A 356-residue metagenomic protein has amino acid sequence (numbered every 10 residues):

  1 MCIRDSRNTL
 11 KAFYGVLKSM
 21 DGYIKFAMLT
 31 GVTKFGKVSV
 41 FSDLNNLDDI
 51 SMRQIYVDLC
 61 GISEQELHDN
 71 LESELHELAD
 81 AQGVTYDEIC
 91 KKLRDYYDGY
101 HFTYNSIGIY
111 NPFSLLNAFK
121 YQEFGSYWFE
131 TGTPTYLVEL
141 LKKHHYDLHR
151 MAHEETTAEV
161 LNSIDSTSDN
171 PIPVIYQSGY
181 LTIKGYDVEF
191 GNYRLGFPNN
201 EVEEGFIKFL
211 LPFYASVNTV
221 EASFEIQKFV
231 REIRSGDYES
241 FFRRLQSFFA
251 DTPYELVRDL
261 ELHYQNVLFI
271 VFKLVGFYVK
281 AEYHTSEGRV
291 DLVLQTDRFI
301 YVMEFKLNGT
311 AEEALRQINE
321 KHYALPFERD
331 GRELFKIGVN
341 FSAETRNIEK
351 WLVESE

Functional and structural regions predicted by a protein language model:
M1-I3: Short, small-residue-biased leader/transition segments that mark boundaries at the very start of proteins
S6-L10, A314-I318: Amphipathic alpha-helical segments in well-structured domains
K11-A12, K25-V32: Structural recognition of the conserved hydrophobic beta-strand(s) that form the central parallel beta-sheet of P-loop
L17-Y23, Q295, R329: Conserved catalytic network of the ASCE P-loop NTPase/AAA+ motor domain
M28, D48, Y301-M303, F335-V339: Hydrophobic/aromatic beta-strand patches that form the interior of the parallel beta-sheet core in alpha/beta enzyme
G36-S42, I50-N117: Amphipathic alpha-helical segments of the small helical/lid subdomains adjacent to P-loop NTPase cores
L47, G108-E313, E320-H322, R346-E356: Extended alpha-helical interface modules used as scaffolds for assembling large macromolecular complexes
P326, D330-E356: Domain-level recognition of nuclease-like catalytic cores that cleave nucleotide substrates
